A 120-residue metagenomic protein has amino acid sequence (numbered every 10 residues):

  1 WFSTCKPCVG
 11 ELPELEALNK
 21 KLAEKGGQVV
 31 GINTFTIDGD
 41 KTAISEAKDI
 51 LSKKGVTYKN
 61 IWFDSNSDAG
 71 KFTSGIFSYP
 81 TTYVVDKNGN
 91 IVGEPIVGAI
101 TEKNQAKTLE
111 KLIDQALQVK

Functional and structural regions predicted by a protein language model:
W1, V30, V92: Conserved Rossmann-like nucleotide-binding pocket used by diverse enzymes that bind dinucleotide cofactors
W1-C5, T34: Aromatic-flanked redox-active Cys/Sec active sites in thiol-based oxidoreductases, especially the WC-centered
C5-C8, T82: The canonical Cys-X-X-Cys-His
C8-E11, D40-I44, S78, E102 (+1 more regions): Solvent-exposed, acidic/flexible segments
G10-K53, S65-G70: Structural microenvironment flanking redox-active thiols in thiol-disulfide oxidoreductases
S45-Y83, K87, I96: Short, internal strand/loop/helix patches that form the active-site neighborhood or redox-interaction surface
V84-K120: Thiol-/selenol-based redox modules, centered on thioredoxin-like and closely related oxidoreductase domains
